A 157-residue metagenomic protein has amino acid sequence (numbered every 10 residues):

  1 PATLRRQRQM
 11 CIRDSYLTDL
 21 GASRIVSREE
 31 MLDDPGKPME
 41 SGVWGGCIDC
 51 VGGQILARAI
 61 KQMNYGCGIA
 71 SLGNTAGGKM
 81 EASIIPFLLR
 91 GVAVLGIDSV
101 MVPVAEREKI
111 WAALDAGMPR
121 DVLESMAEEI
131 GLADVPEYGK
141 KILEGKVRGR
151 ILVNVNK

Functional and structural regions predicted by a protein language model:
P1-D14: Single conserved hydrophobic/aromatic residue that forms the stacking wall/gate of nucleotide- or nucleobase-binding
S15-S23: Short, conserved SAM-binding/catalytic segment of Class I S-adenosyl-L-methionine-dependent methyltransferases
A22, V43-G45, F87: Local beta-strand N-terminus motif with an aromatic residue
R28, D49-C50, V155: Short, well-ordered coil/turn residues at beta-beta hairpins and beta-strand->alpha-helix junctions within
M31-G42: Short amphipathic alpha-helix with an adjacent loop that forms part of the alpha/beta core around
G45-I48, A70: N-terminal Rossmann-like NAD(P) cofactor-binding module of classical short-chain dehydrogenase/reductase
Q54-D121, V155-K157: Glycine-rich phosphate-binding loop and adjacent beta-alpha segment of Rossmann(oid) nucleotide-cofactor-binding
A105-K157: C-terminal hydrophobic helical "lid"/dimerization subdomain of Rossmann-like NAD(P)H-dependent oxidoreductases
